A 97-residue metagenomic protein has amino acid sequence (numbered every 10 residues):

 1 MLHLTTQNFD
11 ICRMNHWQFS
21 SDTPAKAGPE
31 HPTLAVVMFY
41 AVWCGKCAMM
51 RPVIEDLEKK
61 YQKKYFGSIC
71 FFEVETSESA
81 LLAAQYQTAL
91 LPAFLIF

Functional and structural regions predicted by a protein language model:
M1-L34: N-terminal leader/targeting and pre-domain segments
L2-T6, F39-Y40, R51-E58, Q62-L81: Thiol-based oxidoreductase modules, predominantly thioredoxin-like and allied folds used for disulfide exchange
D10, G45, E55: Nucleotide phosphate-binding site architecture
M14, Q18, E55, K59-F66 (+2 more regions): Short amphipathic alpha-helices and their capping/turn residues within compact interaction modules
G28-P29, E75, Y86: Residue-level marker of regulatory loop/turn positions in helix-turn-helix DNA-binding domains and in histidine
P32-T33, Y40-W43, L90: Short pre-active-site segment immediately N-terminal to redox-active cysteine/selenocysteine motifs in thiol-based
L34, A80, Q85-F97: Structural micro-motif
C44-C47, F94: The canonical Cys-X-X-Cys-His
